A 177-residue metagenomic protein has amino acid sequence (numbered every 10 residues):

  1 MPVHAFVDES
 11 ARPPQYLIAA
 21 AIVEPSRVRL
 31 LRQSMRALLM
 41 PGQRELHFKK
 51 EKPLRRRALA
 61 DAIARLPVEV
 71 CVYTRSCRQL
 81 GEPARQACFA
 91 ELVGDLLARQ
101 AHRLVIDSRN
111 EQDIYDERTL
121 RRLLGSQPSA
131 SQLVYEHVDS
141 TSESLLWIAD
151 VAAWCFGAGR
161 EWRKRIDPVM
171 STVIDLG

Functional and structural regions predicted by a protein language model:
M1-G177: Phosphate-ester processing/binding pockets and catalytic centers
